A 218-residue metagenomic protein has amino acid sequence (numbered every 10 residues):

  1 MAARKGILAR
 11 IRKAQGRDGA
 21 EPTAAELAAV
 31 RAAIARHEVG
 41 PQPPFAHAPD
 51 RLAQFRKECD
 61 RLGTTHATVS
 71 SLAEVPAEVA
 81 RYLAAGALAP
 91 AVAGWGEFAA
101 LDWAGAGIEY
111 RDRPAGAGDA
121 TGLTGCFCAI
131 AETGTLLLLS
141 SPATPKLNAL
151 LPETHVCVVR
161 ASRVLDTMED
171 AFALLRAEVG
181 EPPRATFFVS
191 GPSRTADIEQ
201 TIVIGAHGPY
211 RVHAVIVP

Functional and structural regions predicted by a protein language model:
M1-P218: The feature marks the mature, well-folded catalytic cores of soluble enzymes
